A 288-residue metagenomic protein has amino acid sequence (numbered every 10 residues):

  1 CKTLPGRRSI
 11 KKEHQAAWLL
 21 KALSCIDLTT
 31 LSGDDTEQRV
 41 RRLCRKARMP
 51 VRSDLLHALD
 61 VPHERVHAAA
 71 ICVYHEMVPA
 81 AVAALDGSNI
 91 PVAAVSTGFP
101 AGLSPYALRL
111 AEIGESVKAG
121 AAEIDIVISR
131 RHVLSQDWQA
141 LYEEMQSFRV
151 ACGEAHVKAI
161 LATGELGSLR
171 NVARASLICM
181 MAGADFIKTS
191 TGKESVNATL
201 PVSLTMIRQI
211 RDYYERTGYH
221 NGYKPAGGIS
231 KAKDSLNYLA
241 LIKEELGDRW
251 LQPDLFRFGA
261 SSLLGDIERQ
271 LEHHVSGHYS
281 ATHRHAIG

Functional and structural regions predicted by a protein language model:
C1-I26: Charged, compositionally biased N-terminal leader segments and the immediate start of the first structured element
E13-K21, D34-V66, H75-K224, S230-S261 (+1 more regions): Alpha/beta enzyme core
I26-G33: A charged N-terminal "starter" segment
I71-V73: Short, hydrophobic beta-strand segments that form beta-sheet elements in well-ordered domains
D266: N-terminal beta-loop-helix "entrance" segment that forms/cooperates in small-molecule cofactor or anionic ligand
